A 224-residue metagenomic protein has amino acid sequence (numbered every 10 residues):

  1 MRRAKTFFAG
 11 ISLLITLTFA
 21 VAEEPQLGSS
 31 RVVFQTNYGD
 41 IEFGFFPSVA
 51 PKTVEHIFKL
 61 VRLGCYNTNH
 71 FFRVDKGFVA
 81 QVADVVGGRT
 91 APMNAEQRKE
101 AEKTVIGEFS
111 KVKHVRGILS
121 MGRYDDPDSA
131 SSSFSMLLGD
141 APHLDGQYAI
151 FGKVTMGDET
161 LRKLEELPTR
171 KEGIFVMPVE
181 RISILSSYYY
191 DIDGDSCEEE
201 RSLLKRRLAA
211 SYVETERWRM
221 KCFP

Functional and structural regions predicted by a protein language model:
M1-K5: Positively charged n-region of N-terminal signal peptides that target proteins for export
T6-A9, F223: General helical structural elements
A9-T18: Bacterial N-terminal signal peptides
L17-P224: Cyclophilin-like peptidyl-prolyl cis-trans isomerases
